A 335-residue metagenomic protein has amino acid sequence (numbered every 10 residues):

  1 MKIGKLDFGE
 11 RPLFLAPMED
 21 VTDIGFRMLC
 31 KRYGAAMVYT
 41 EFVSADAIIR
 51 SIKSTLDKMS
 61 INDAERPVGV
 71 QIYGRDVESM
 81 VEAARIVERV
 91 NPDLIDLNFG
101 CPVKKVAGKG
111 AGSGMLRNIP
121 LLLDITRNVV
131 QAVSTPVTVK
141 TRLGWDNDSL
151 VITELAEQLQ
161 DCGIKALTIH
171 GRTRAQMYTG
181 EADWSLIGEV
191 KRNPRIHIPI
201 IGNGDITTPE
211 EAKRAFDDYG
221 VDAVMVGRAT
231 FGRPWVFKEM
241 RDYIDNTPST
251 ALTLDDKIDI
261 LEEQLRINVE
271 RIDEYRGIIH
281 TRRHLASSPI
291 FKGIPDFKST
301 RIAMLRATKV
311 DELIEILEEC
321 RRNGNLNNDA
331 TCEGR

Functional and structural regions predicted by a protein language model:
M1-R335: Flavin-dependent oxidoreductase catalytic cores
